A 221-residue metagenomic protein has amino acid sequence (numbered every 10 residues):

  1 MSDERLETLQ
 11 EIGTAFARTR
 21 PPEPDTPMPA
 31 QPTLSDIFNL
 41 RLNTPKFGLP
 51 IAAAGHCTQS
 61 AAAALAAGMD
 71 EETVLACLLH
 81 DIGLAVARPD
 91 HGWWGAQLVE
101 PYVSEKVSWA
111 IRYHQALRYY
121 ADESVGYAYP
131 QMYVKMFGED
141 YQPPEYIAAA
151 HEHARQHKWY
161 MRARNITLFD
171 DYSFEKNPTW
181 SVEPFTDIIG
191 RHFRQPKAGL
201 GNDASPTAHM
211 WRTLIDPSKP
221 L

Functional and structural regions predicted by a protein language model:
M1-L78, I82-L221: Metal-dependent phosphohydrolase cores
